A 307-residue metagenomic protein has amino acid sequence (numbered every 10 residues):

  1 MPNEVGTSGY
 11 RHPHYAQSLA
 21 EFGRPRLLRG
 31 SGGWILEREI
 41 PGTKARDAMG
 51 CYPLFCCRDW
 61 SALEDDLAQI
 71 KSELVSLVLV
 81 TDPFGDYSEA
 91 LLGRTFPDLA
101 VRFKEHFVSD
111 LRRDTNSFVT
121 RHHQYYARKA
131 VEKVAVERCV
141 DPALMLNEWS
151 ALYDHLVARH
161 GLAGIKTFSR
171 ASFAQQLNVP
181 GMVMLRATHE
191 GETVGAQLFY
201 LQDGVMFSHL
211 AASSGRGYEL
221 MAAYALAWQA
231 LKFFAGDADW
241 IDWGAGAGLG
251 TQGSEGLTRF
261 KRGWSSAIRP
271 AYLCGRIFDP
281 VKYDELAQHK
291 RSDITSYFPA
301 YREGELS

Functional and structural regions predicted by a protein language model:
M1-A45, F84-D86, L91-A100, H106-S109 (+2 more regions): A conserved beta-strand-loop-helix scaffold within acyl/acetyltransferase catalytic domains
P2-P25, S31-K44, T95-T115, I241-S307: Active-site/acyl-donor-binding loops of N-acyltransferases
R24, K71-V75, M182, G236-D239: Short, high-confidence coil segments that cap the C-terminus of an alpha-helix and link into the following beta-strand
E39-R58: STAS-typified acidic loop motif
W60-A68, A127, R170-A174, L231 (+1 more regions): Short amphipathic alpha-helical segments and helix-helix/interface helices
S61-F103: Non-catalytic accessory segments adjacent to catalytic cores
E64-D65, G181-E285: Aromatic (often tryptophan-rich) hydrophobic motifs at membrane interfaces
V75-D82, R138-V140, R186, W240-G244: A structural signal for short, well-ordered beta-strand segments and their strand-loop junctions that often border
